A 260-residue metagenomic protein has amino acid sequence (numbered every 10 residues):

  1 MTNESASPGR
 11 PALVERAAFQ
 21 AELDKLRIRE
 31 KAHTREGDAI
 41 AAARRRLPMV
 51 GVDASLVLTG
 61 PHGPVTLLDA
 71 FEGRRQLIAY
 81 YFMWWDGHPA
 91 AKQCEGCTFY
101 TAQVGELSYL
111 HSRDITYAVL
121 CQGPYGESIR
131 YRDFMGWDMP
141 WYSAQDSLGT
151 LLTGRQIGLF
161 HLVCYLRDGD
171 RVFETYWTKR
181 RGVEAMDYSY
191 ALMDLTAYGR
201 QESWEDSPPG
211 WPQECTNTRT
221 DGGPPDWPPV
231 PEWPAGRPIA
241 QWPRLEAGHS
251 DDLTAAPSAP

Functional and structural regions predicted by a protein language model:
T2-R113, Y131-G136, P140, D146-P260: Non-globular targeting/processing and membrane-anchoring segments
H111-S128: Catalytic nucleophile loop
